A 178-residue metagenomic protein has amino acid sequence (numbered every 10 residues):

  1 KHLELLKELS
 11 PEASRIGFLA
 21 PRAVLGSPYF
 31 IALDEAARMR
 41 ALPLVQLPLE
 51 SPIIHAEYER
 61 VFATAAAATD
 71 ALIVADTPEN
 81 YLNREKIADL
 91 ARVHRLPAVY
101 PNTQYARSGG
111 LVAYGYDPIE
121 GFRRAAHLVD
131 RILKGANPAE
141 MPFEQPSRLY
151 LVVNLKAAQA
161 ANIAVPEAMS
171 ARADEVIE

Functional and structural regions predicted by a protein language model:
K1-E178: Short hydrophobic alpha-helices and adjacent helix-cap/hinge residues
